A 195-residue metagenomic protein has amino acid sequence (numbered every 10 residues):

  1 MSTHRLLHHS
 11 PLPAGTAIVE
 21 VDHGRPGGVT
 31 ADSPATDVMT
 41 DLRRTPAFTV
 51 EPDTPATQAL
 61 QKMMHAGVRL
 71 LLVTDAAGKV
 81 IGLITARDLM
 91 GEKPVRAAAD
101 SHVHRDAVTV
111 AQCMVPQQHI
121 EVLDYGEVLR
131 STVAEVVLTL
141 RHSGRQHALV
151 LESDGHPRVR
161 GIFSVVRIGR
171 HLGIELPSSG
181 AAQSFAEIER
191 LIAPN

Functional and structural regions predicted by a protein language model:
M1-N195: Tandem CBS (Cystathionine beta-synthase) repeat/Bateman regulatory domains
